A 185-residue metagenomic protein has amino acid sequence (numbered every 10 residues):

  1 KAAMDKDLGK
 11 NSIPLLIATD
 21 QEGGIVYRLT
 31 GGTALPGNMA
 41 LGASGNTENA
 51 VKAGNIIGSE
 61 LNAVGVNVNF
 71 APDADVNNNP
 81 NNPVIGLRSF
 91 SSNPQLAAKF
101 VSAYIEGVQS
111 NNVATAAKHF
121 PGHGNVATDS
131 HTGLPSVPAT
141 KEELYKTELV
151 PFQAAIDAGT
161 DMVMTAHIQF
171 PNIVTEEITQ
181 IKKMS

Functional and structural regions predicted by a protein language model:
K1-D5, G9, I25-Y27, Q95 (+1 more regions): Second-shell residues forming the walls of enzyme active-site clefts
K1-N82, F90-T115, S185: N-terminal beta-rich core of secreted/periplasmic extracellular enzymes
I85-S89, G133: Short helix/strand-bridging catalytic loops that position acidic/His residues to coordinate divalent metals and engage
